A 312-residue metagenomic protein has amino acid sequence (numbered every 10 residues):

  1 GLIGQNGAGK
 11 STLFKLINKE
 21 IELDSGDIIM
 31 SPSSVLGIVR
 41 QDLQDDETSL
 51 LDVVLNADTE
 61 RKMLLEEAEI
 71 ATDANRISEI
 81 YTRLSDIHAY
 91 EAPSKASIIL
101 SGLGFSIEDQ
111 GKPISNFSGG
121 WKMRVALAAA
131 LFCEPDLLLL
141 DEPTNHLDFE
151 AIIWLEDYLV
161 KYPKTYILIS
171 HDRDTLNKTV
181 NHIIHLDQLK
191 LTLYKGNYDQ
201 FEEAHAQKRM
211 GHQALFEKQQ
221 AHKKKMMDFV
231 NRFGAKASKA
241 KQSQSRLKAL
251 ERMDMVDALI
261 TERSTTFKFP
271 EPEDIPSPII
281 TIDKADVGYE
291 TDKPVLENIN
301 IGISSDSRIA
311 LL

Functional and structural regions predicted by a protein language model:
G1-F216, R263, F269-L312: ABC ATP-binding cassette signature C-motif
A204-L259: Intracellular alpha-helical coupling/juxtamembrane segments of multi-pass membrane proteins
